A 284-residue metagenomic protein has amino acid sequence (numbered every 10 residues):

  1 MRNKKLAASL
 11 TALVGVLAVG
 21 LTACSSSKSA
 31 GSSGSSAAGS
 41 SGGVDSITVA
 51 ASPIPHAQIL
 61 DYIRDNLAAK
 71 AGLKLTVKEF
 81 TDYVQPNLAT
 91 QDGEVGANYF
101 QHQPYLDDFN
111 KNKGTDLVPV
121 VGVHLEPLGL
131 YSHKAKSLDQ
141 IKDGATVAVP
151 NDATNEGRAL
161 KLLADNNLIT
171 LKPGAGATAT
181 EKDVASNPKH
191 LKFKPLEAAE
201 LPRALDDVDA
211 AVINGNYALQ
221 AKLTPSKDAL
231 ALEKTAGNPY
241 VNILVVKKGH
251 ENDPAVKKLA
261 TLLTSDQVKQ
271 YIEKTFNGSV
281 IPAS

Functional and structural regions predicted by a protein language model:
A18-A23: C-terminal motif of bacterial Sec signal peptides marking the signal peptidase cleavage site
S25-K28: Bacterial signal peptide processing site
I54-K74, K78: Short, polar/charged alpha-helical segment
V77-L88, G176-R203: Short helix-initiation/N-cap motifs at beta->coil->alpha
D108-V120, A135, D207, V212 (+1 more regions): Ligand-binding "clamshell"
V120-I169, K269: A conserved helix-loop-strand patch within extracytoplasmic ligand-binding domains of the periplasmic binding
P127-L138, Y240-D253: A bilobed periplasmic-binding-protein/Venus flytrap-type ligand-binding module shared by bacterial periplasmic
N155-A164, L263-A283: Periplasmic-binding protein-like
